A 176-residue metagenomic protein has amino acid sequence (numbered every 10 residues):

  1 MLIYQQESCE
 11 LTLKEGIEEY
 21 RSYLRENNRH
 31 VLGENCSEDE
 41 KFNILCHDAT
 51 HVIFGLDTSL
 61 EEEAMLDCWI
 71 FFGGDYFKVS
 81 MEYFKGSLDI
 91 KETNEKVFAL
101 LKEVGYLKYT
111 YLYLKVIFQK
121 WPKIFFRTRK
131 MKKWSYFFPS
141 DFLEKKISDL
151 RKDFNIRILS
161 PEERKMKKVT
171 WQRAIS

Functional and structural regions predicted by a protein language model:
M1-S135, F142: Core of folded catalytic or high-affinity ligand/protein-binding domains in predominantly eukaryotic proteins
K115-S176: Long, solvent-exposed, polar/charged low-complexity segments
